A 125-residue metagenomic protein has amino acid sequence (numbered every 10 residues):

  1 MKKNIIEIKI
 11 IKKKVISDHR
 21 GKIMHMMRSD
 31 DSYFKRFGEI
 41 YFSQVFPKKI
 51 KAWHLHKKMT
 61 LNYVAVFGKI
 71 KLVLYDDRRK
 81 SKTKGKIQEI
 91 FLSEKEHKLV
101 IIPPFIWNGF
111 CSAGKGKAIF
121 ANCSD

Functional and structural regions predicted by a protein language model:
M1-L99, A113-D125: Non-catalytic, conserved peripheral segments adjacent to functional cores
